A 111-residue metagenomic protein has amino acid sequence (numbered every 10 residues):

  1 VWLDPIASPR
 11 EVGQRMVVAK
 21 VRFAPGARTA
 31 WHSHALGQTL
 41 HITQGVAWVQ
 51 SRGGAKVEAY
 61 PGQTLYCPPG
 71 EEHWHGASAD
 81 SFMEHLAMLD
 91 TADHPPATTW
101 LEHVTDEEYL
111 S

Functional and structural regions predicted by a protein language model:
V1, S8, G13-Q14, W74-S111: Double-stranded beta-helix
V1-A30, G37: A short glycine-rich, His/Asp/Glu-containing loop-to-beta-strand
K20-A24, S33-V49, M88-T91: Short, conserved beta-strand element in jelly-roll/cupin
H32-H34, H73-H75: Histidine-centered divalent metal-coordination motifs
G53-G70: Short acidic-glycine-tyrosine-enriched beta hairpin
